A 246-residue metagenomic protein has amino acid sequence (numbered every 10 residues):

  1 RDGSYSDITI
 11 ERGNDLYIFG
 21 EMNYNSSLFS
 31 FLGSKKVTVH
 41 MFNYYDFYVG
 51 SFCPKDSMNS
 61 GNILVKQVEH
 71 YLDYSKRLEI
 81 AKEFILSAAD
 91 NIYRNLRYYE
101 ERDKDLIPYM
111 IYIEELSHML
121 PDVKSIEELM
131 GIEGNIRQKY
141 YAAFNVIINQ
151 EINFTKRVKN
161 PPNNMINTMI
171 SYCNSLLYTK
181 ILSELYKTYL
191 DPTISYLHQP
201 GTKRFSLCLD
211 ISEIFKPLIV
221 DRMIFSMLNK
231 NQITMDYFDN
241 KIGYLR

Functional and structural regions predicted by a protein language model:
R1-T9: N- or domain-start disorder-to-order transition segments that initiate the globular core
D7, G61-R246: Active-site helix-to-loop segments that bind/position phosphate- or nucleotide-bearing substrates and donors across
I10-Y24: Extracellular/luminal Protease-associated
E11-R12, S34-K36, N163-M165: Short, well-ordered loop/turn elements at secondary-structure boundaries
N14, S26, S30, S175: Short alpha-helical basic/polar micro-motif
G20-R94: A surface-exposed, charged beta-strand/loop segment in the N-terminal or early-internal portion of soluble proteins
